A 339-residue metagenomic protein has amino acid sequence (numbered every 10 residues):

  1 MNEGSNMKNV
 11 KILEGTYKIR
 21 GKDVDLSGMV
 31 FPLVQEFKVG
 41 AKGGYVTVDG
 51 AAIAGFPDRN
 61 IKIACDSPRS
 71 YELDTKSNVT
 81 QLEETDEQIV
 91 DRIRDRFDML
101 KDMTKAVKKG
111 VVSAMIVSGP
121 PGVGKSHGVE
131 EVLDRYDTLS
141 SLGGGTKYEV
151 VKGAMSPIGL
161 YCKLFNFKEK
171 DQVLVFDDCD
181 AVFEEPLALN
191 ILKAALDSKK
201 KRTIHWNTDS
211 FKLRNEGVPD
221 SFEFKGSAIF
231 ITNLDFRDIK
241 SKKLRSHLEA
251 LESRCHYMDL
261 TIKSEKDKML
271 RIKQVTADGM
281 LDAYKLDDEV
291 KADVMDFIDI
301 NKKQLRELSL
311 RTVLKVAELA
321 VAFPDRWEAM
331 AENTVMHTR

Functional and structural regions predicted by a protein language model:
M7-Q81: N-terminal accessory interaction module
S77-G110: N-terminal pre-Walker A segment at the start of P-loop NTPase domains
K109-V129: Walker A/P-loop nucleotide-binding motif
D137-Q172, D180-E185: AAA+/P-loop NTPase substrate/partner-engagement loops
K170-L174, D220-I229: Loop/turn-to-beta-strand initiation segments
E184-F224, N233: Conserved catalytic/switch belt of AAA+ P-loop NTPases
K242-K263: A short helix-turn-beta junction within AAA+ P-loop NTPase domains corresponding to the substrate/partner-engaging
K268-M269, Q274-T338: Conserved AAA+ ATPase small/helical "lid" subdomain
